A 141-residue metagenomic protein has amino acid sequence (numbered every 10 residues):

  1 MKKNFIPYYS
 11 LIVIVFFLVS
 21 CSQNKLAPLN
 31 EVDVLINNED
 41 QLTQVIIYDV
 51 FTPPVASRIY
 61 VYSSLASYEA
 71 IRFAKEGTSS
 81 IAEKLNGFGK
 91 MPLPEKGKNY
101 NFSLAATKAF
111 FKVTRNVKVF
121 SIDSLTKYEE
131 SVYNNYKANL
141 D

Functional and structural regions predicted by a protein language model:
M1-S10: Bacterial N-terminal signal peptides that target proteins for export
I12-I14: Short, compositionally biased small/polar motifs
F17-S20: C-terminal motif of bacterial Sec signal peptides marking the signal peptidase cleavage site
S22-D141: Acidic/polar surface patches and capping/hinge elements
